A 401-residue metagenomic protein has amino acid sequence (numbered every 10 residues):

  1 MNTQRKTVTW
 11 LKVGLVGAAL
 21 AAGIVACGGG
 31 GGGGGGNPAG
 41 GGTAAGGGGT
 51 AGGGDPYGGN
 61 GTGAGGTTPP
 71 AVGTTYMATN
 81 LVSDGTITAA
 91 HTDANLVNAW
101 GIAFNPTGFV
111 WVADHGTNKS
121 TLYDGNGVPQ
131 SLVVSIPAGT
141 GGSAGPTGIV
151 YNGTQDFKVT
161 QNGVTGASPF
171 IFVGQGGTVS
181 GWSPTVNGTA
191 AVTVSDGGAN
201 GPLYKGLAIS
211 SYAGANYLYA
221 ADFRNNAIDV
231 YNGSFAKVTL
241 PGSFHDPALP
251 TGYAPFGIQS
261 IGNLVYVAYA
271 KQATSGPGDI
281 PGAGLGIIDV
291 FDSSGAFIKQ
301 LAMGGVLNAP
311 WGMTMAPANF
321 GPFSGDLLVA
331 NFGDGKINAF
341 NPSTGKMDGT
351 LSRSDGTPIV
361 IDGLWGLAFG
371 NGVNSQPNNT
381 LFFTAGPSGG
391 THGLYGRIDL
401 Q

Functional and structural regions predicted by a protein language model:
N2-L15: Bacterial N-terminal signal peptides that target proteins for export
A22-A26: C-terminal motif of bacterial Sec signal peptides marking the signal peptidase cleavage site
G31-G42, G46-Q401: Sequence/structural signature of beta-propeller domains
